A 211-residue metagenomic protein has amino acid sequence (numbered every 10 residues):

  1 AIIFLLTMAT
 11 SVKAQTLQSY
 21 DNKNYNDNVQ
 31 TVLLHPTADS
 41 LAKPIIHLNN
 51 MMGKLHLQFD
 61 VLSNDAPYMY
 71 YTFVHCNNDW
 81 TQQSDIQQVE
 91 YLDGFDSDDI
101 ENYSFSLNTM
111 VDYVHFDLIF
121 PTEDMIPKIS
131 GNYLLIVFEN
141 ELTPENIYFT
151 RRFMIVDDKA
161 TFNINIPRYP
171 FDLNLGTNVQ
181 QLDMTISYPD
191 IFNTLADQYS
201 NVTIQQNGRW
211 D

Functional and structural regions predicted by a protein language model:
A1-L17: Bacterial Sec-dependent N-terminal signal peptides
Y20, I155-V179: Low-complexity, Pro/Ser/Thr- and charge-rich linker/hinge segments at domain boundaries
N24-H75, L173-Y188: Contiguous beta-strand segments within globular domains
L62-P67, I126-P127, D190-Q198: A short beta-turn/strand-edge loop motif at beta-sheet boundaries
V74-W80, F95, N140-L142, T203-W210: Change "in extracellular beta-sheet-rich domains … of secreted and cell-surface proteins" to "in beta-sheet-rich domains
L92-Y113: Extended, solvent-exposed segments with strong compositional bias
M110-N140: Ligand-binding face of N-terminal immunoglobulin V-set domains in extracellular IgSF glycoproteins
L142-T150: Beta-sandwich strand segments
